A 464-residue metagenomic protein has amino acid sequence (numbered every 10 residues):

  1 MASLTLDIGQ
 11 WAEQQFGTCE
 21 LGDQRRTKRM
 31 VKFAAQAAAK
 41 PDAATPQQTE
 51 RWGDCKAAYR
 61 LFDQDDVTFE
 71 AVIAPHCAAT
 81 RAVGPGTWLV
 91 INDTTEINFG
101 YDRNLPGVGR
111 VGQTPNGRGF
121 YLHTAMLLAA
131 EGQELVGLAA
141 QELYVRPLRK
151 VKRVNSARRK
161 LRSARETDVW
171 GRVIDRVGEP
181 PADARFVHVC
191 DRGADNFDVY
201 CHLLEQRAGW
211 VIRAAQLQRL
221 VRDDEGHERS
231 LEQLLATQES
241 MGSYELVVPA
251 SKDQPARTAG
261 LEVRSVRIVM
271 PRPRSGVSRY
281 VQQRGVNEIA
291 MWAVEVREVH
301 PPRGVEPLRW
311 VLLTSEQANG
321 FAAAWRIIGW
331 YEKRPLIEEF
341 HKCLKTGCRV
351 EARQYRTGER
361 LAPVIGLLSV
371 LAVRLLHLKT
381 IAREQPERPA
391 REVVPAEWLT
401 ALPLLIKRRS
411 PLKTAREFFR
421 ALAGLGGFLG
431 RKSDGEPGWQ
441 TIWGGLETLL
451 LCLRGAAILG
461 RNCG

Functional and structural regions predicted by a protein language model:
M1-P106, T114-Y121, M126-G464: Single, function-defining residue in the core of a domain
